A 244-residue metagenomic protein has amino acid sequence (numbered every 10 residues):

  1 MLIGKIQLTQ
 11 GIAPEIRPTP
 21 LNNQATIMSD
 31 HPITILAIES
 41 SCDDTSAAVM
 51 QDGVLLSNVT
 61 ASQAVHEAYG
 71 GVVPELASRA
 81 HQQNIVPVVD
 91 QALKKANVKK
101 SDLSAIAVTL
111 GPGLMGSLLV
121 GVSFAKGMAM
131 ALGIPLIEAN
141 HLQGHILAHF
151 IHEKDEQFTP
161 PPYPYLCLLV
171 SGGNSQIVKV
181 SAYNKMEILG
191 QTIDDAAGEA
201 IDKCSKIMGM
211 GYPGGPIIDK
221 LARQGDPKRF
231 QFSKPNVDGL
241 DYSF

Functional and structural regions predicted by a protein language model:
E15-P18: N-terminal polybasic/positive-inside topogenic patches
S29-H31, A139-Y165: Conserved phosphate-binding catalytic cores of ATP/NTP-utilizing and phosphoryl-transfer enzymes
S29-I33, S41, N58, P161 (+2 more regions): A short helix-loop
H31-D102, V108-P112, H141: N-terminal beta-alpha supersecondary unit
A37-I38, A107-T109, N140, L166-S171 (+1 more regions): Short beta-strand segments
T45-M50, C167, S175-K179: Short beta-strand scaffold segments in enzyme catalytic cores
V108-L132, I151: Short Gly/Thr/Asp-enriched flexible loops that form oxyanion-binding sites at enzyme active sites
A125-I146, D194: Short, acidic/small-residue loops that bind anionic groups at enzyme active sites
